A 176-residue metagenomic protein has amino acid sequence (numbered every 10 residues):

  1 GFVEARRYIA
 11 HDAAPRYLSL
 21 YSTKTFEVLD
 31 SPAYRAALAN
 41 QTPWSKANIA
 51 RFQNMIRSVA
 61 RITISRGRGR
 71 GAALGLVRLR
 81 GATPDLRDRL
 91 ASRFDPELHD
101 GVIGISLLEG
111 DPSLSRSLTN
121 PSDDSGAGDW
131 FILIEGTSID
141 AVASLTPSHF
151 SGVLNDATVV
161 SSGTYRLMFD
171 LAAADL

Functional and structural regions predicted by a protein language model:
R6-P15, A39-A72, D100-A127, P147-L176: Glycine-rich beta-strand-turn "strand-cap" elements at beta-sheet edges
I9-R35, G69-R80, R87, S115-T146: Short, well-ordered beta-strand segments in beta-rich or mixed alpha/beta enzyme and ligand-binding folds
W44, S92-E97: Short aromatic-glycine motifs in intrinsically disordered, low-complexity regions
P84-S92: Ser/Thr-Pro-rich, acidic low-complexity intrinsically disordered regions of eukaryotic RNA-binding
